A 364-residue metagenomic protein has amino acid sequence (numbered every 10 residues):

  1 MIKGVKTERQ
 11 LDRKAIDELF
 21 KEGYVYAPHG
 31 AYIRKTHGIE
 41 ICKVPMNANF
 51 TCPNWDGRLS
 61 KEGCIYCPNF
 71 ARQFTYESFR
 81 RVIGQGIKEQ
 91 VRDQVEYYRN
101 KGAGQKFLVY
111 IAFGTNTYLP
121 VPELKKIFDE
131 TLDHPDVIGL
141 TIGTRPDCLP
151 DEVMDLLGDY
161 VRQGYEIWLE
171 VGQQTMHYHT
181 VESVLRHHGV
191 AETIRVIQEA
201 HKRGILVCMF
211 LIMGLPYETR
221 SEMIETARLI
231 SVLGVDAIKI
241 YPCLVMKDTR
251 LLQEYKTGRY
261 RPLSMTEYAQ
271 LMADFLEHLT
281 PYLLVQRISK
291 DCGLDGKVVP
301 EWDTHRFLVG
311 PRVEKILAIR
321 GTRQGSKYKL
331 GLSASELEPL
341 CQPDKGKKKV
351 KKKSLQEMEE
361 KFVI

Functional and structural regions predicted by a protein language model:
M1-L108, K348-K352, V363-I364: N-terminal [4Fe-4S]-dependent radical SAM core
I2-A31, H37, A237, V245-I364: Auxiliary Fe-S-binding modules of radical SAM enzymes
C42-M46, F107-V109, L140-I142, I167-V171 (+3 more regions): Hydrophobic faces of well-ordered beta-strands that scaffold small-molecule active sites in alpha/beta enzyme cores
C64, E130-V137, E225-I240, V309-R323: Structural recognition of alpha->loop->beta junctions
F70-Q94, Y98-V121, D136-L149, Y165-T193 (+1 more regions): Core AdoMet radical
V95-Y98, L149-E166, R195, I224-G234 (+1 more regions): Short amphipathic alpha-helices and their capping/turn segments at secondary-structure boundaries
Y98-G102, I127-P135, D155-E166, Q198-K202: Acidic (Asp/Glu)-rich catalytic clusters
A191-R250, T266-S289: Conserved C-terminal portion of the radical SAM core fold that forms the substrate/S-adenosylmethionine-binding
